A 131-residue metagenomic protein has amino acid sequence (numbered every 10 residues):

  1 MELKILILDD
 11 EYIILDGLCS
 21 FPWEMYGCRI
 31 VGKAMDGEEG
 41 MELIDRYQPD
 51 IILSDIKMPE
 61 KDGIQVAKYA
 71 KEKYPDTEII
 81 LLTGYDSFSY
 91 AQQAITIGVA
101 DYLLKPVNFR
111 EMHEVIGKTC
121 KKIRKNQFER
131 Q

Functional and structural regions predicted by a protein language model:
E2-I14, L18-C19: Conserved acidic segment of CheY-like receiver
L3, C28-R29, T77: A structural micro-motif
L8-D9, A34, I52: Conserved sequence signature across two-component system core domains
G17-P22, M112: Short hydrophobic helical patches associated with two-component signaling proteins
M25-Y26, Y74: A structural signal for short coil/turn segments at secondary-structure junctions
Y26-V31, Y47: A generic structural motif
V31-E38: Conserved Asp/Asn-Gly motif in the active-site loop of CheY-like receiver
M41-R130: CheY-like receiver
